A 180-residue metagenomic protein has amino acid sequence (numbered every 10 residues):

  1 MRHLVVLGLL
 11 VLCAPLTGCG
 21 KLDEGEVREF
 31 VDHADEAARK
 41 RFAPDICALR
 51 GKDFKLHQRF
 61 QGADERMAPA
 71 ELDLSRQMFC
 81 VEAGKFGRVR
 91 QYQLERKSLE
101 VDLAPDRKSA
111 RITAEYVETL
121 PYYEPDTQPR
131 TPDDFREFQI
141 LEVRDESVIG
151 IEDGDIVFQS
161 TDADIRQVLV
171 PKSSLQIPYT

Functional and structural regions predicted by a protein language model:
M1-L4: Positively charged n-region of N-terminal signal peptides that target proteins for export
V6-P15: Bacterial N-terminal signal peptides
C13, R28-V31, E142: Residue-level signal for cytosolic alpha-helical hairpin/rod architecture
G18-K55, F60-P69: Short, low-complexity N-terminal intrinsically disordered segments enriched in polar/charged residues
V31-A34, I46, L94, L99-V101 (+3 more regions): Hydrophobic beta-strand residues in large extracellular and virion-surface proteins
R50-D53, F60, P105, A114-E118 (+1 more regions): A mature extracytoplasmic/lumenal domain signature
A70-R136: Surface-exposed, charged secondary-structure patches
Y123-T180: Low-complexity, intrinsically disordered terminal/linker segments enriched in charged and Gly/Pro repeats
